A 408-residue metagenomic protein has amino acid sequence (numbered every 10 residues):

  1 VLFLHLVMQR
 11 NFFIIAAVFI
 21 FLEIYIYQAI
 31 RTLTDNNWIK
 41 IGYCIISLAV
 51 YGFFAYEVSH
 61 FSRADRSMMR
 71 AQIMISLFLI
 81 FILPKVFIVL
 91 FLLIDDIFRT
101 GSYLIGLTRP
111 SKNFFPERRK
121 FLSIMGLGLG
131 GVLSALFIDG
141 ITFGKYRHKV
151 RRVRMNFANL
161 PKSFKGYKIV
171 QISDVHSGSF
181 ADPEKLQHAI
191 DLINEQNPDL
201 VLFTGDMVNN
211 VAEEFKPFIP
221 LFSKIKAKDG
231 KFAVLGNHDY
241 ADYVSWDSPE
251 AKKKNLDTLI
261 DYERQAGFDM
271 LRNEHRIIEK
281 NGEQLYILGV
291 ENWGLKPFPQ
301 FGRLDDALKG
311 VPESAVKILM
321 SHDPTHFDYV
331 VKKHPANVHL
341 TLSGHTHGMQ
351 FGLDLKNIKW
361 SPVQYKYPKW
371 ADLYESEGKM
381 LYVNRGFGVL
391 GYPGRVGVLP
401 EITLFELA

Functional and structural regions predicted by a protein language model:
V1-Y146: Non-catalytic terminal accessory segments
M8, M68-M69, M74, M125 (+6 more regions): Detector for methionine-enriched segments
R10, R31, R63-R66, R70 (+15 more regions): Arginine residue identity/basic-tract feature
M69, L136-I138, A158, D306 (+1 more regions): Hydrophobic alpha-helical segments with strong N-terminal bias
S102-I105, A135-K168, F180-E184, H188-D191: C-terminal segment of N-terminal export signals and the immediately downstream linker at the start of the mature
P116, S123-G126, L133-N156, K254-R272 (+1 more regions): A short, flexible N-terminal coil/short beta segment enriched in small residues
L160-A408: Soluble catalytic domains of enzymes that build or remodel membrane lipids, polysaccharides, and related
